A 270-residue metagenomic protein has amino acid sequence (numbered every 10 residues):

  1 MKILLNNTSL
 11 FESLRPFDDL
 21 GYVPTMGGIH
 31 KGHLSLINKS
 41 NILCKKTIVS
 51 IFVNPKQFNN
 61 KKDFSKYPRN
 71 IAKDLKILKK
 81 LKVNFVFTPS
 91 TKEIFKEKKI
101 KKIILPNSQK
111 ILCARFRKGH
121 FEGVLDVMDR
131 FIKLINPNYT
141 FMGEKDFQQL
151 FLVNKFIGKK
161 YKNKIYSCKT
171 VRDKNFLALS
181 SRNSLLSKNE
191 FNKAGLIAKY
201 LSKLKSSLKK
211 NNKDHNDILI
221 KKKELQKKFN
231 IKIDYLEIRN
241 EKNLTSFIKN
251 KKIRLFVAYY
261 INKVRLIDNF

Functional and structural regions predicted by a protein language model:
M1-I231, R239, N243, K263 (+1 more regions): Nucleotidyltransferase catalytic core that binds NTPs
K232-D234, I253: A short pocket-lining beta-strand/turn micro-motif at the edge of beta-sheets
L236, N240, F256-A258: Long, charged alpha-helical interface segments
T245-S246, R254-F270: Short, basic/aromatic-enriched C-terminal tail that caps enzymatic domains
N250: Structured beta-strand/loop patches that form or line metal/cofactor-binding pockets in enzymes
